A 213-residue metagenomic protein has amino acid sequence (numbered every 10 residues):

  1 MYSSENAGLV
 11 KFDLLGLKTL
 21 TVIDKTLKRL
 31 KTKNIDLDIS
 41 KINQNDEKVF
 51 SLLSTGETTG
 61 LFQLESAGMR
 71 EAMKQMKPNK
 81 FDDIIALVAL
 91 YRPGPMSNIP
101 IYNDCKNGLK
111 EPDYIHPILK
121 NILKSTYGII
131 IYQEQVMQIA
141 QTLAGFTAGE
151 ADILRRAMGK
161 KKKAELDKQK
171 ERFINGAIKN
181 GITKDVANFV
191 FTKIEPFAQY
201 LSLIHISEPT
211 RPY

Functional and structural regions predicted by a protein language model:
M1-L203: Mg2+-dependent phosphoryl-transfer active-site scaffold
I204-Y213: Single conserved hydrophobic/aromatic residue that forms the stacking wall/gate of nucleotide- or nucleobase-binding
